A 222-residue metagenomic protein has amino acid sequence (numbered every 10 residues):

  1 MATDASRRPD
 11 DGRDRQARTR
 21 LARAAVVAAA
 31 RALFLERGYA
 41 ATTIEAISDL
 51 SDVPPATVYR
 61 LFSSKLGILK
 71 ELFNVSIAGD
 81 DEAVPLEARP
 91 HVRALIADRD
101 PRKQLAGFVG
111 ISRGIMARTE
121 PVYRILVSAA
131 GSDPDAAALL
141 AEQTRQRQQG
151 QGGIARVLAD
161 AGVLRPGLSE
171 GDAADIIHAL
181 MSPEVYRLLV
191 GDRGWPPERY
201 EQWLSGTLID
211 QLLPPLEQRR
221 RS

Functional and structural regions predicted by a protein language model:
M1-L21, L216-S222: N-terminal intrinsically disordered/low-complexity leader segments
R18-R31, I47, L72-S76, D80 (+1 more regions): Generic hydrophobic, amphipathic alpha-helix propensity
A25, L33-G67, E71: Helix-turn-helix
E45-A46, L50, T57, L61 (+3 more regions): Ligand-binding pocket scaffold of soluble enzyme catalytic domains
K65-G67, E71, E82-A117, A174: Hydrophobic alpha-helical connector segments
G107-V127, P134-A161, G171-D175, Q202 (+1 more regions): Amphipathic alpha-helical packing segments from all-alpha helical-bundle domains
A159-T207, P215-S222: Hydrophobic/aromatic-rich alpha-helical bundle segments in the mid-to-C-terminal region
